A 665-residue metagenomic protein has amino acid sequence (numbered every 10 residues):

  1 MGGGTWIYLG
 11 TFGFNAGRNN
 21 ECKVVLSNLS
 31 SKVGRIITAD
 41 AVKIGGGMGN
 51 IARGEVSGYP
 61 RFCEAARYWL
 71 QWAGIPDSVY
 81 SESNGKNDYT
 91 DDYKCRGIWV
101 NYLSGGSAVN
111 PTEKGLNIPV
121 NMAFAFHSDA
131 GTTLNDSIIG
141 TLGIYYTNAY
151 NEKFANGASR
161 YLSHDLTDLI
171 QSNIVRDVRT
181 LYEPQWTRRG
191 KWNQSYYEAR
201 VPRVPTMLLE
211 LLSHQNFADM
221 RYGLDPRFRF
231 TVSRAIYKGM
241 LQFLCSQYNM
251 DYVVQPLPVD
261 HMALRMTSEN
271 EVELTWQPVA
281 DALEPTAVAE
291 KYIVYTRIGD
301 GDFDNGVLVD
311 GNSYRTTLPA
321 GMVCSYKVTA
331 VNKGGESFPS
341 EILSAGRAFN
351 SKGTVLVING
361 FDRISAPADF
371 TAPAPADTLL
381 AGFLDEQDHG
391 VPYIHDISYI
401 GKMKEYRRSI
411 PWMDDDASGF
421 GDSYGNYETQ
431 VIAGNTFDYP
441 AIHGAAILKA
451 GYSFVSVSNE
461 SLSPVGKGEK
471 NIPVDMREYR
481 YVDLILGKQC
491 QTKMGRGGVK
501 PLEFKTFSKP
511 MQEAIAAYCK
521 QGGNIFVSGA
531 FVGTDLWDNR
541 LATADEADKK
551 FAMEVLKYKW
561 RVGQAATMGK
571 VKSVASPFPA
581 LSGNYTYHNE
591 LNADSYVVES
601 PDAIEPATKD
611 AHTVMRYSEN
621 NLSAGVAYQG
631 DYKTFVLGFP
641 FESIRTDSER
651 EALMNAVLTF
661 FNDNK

Functional and structural regions predicted by a protein language model:
V24-R35: Short beta-strand-plus-loop segments that form exposed binding edges in beta-rich domains
S27-L29, K43-G49, M122-Y150, Y182-M250 (+1 more regions): Active-site-adjacent mobile loop/cap segments within catalytic or ligand-binding domains
C63-H164, W192-Q215: Active-site microenvironments of hydrolase-like enzyme catalytic domains
F243-T286, G334-G353: Pro/Thr/Ser/Gly-rich low-complexity, intrinsically disordered linker/stalk tracts
R315-E336: Beta-strand-rich modules
I342-Y479, I485, N655, T659-K665: Aromatic-Pro/Gly-enriched surface loop or interdomain linker that acts as a lid/target-recognition segment
K352-F361, A368-L380, G425-E428, P473-L541 (+1 more regions): Short alpha-beta junction capping motif
K488-S595, D610-A611: A glycine-rich, often tryptophan-bearing local segment used as a flexible ligand/cofactor-contacting loop or short
